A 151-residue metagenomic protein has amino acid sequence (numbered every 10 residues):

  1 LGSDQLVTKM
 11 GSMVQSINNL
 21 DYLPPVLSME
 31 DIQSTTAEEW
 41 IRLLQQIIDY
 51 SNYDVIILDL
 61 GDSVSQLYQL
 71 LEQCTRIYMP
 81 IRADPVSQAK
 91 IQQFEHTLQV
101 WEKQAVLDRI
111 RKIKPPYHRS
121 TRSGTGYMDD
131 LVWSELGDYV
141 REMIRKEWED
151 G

Functional and structural regions predicted by a protein language model:
L1, Q33-S34, T125-G126: Short, flexible/disordered intra-domain loops and linkers
L1-Y22: Phosphate-binding loop that captures ATP/GTP phosphates
D4-Q5, E38, L58-G61: Short gly/ser/thr-rich secondary-structure transition/capping motifs
M13, Q46, Y139: Residues that form generic nucleotide/phosphate-binding pockets
E30-L44: Short glycine-rich substrate-engagement loop in P-loop NTPases that contacts/grips substrate
R42-V132: Conserved catalytic-core segment of NTP-binding enzymes
G126-G151: NTP-binding/hydrolysis catalytic cores, primarily Walker-type P-loop NTPases
